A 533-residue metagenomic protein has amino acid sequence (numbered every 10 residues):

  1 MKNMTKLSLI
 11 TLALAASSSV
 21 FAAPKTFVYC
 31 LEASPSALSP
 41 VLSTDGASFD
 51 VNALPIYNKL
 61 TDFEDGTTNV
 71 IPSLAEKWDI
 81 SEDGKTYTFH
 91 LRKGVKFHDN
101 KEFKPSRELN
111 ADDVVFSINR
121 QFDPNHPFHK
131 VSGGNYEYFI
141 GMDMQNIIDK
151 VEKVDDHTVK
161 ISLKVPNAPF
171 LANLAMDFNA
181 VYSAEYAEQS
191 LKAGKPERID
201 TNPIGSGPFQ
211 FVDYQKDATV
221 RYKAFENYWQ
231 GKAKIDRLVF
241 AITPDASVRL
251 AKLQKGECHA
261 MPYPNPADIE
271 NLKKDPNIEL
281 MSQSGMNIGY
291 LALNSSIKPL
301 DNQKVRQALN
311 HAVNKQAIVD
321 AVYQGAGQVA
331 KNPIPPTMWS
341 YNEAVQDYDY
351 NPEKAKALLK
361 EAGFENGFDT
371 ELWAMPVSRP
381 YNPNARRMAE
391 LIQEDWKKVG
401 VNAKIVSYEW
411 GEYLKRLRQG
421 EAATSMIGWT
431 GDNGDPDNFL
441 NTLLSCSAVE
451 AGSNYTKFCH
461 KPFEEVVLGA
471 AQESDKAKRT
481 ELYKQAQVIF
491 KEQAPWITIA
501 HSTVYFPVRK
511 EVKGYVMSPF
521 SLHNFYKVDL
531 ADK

Functional and structural regions predicted by a protein language model:
F27, V51, Q215, A312-S340 (+3 more regions): Detector for C-terminal structural segments
C30-E82, N119, H126, I204-G205: N-terminal lobe/hinge region of extracytoplasmic solute-binding protein
S34-D50, L74-A75, K101-K104, F170-A180 (+3 more regions): A structural "hinge/loop" feature
E76-P127, K160, P299: Aromatic- and charge-enriched surface segment that lines or borders ligand/interaction sites
D123, P127-A187: Surface-exposed binding/hinge segments that line and control ligand-binding clefts or catalytic entry sites
E197-D200, F225-N271, A389: Ligand-site clamp/hinge motif
K223-E226, G285-A308, A312: A bilobed periplasmic-binding-protein/Venus flytrap-type ligand-binding module shared by bacterial periplasmic
V329-A362, R379-R387: Structural transition elements
